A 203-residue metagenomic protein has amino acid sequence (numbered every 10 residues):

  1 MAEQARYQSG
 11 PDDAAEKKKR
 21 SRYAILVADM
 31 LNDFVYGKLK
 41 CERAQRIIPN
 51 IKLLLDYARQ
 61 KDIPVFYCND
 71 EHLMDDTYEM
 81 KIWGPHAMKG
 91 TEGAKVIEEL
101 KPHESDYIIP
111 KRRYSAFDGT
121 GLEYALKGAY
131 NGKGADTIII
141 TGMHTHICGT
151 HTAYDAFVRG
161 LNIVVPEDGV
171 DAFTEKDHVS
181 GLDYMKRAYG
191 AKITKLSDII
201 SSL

Functional and structural regions predicted by a protein language model:
A2-A24, L53-K61, G84-L203: Active-site-adjacent betaalpha module
S21, L39-A58, D62-E71: A short alpha/beta connector and helix-capping loop motif
L26-V27, L31, Y67-C68, P166: Generic enzyme active-site microenvironment
N32-Y36: Short acidic, Gly/Ser-rich segments with clustered Asp/Glu that frequently serve as metal-coordination loops in enzyme
H72-M74, S115-A116: A short acidic, glycine/proline-enriched capping/turn motif at secondary-structure boundaries, especially helix N-cap
D76-M80: Metal-dependent catalytic neighborhoods of phosphoester/phosphodiester hydrolases
